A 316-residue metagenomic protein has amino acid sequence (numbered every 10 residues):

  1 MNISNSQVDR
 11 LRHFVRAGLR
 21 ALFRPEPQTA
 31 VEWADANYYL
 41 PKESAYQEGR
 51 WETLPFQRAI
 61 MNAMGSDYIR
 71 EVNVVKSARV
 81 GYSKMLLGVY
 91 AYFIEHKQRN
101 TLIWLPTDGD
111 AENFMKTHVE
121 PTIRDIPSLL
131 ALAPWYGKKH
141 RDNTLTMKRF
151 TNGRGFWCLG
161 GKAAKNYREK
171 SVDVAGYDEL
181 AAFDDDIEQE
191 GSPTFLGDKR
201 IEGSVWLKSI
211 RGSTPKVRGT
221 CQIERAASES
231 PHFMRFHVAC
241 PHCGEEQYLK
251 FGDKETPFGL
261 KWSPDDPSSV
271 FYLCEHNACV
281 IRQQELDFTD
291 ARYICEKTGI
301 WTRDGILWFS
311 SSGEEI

Functional and structural regions predicted by a protein language model:
M1-I316: Phosphate/NTP-binding elements of NTP-utilizing enzymes
